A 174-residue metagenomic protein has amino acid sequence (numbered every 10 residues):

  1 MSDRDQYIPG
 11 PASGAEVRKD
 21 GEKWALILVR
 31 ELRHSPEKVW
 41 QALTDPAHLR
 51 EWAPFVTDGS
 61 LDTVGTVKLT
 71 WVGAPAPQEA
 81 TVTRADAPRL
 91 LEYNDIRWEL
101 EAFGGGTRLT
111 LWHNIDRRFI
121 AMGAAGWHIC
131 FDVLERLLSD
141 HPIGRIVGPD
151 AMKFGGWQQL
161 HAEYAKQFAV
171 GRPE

Functional and structural regions predicted by a protein language model:
M1-G21, G104-E174: Terminal "cap-and-tail" regions of soluble proteins that handle hydrophobic small molecules
V17-K23, I27-L28, H34, K38 (+2 more regions): Short beta-edge strand/loop motif at the mouth of beta-sheet-based domains
I27-V29, T70, E92-N94, T110-W112: Beta-strand residues in well-ordered beta-sheet regions across diverse protein folds
P36-E51, M122-E135: K/E-rich alpha-helical interaction surfaces of small helical-bundle regulatory domains
A76-A80, I96, T107: Short beta-strand segments
R84, D95-R97, A102, H113-I115: A short beta-strand motif that forms part of the nucleic acid-binding face of small beta-barrel RNA-binding folds
D86-L91, G105: Short, conserved beta-turn/loop elements at beta-strand boundaries and strand-helix junctions
